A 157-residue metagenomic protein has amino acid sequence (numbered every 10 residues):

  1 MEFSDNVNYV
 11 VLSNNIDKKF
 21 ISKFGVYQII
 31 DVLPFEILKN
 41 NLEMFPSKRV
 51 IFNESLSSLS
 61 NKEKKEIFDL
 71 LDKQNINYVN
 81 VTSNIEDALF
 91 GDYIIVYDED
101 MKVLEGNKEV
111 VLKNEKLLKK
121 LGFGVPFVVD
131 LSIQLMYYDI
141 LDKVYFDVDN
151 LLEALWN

Functional and structural regions predicted by a protein language model:
M1-K19: Glycine-rich P-loop/Walker A and Walker A-like loops and their local beta1-loop-alpha1 context in P-loop NTPases
V11, N75-S83: Conserved H-loop
F35-R49: GG-anchored amphipathic helix commonly corresponding to the ABC/SMC/Rad50 NBD signature/C-loop
F45-L59: Conserved P-loop NTPase "ATPase switch" module shared by AAA+ and STAND
N61-Q74, E86: Helical segment within the ABC ATPase nucleotide-binding domain
S83-F90: Conserved H-loop
I95, E99-V110: Conserved switch/coupling elements of ABC/ABC-like ATPase nucleotide-binding domains
L117-N157: ABC ATPase nucleotide-binding domains
